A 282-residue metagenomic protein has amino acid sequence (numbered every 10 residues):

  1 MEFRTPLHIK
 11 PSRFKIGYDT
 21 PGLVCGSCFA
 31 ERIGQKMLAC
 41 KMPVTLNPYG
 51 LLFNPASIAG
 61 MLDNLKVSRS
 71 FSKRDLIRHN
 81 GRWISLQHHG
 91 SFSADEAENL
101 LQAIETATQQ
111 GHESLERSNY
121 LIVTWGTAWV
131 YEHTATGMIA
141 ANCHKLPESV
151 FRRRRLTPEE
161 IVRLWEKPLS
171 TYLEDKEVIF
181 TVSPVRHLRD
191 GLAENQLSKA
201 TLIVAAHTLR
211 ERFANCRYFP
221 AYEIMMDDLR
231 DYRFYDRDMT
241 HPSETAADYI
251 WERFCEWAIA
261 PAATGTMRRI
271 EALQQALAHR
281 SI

Functional and structural regions predicted by a protein language model:
M1-I282: Extracellular glycan-modifying ectodomains
